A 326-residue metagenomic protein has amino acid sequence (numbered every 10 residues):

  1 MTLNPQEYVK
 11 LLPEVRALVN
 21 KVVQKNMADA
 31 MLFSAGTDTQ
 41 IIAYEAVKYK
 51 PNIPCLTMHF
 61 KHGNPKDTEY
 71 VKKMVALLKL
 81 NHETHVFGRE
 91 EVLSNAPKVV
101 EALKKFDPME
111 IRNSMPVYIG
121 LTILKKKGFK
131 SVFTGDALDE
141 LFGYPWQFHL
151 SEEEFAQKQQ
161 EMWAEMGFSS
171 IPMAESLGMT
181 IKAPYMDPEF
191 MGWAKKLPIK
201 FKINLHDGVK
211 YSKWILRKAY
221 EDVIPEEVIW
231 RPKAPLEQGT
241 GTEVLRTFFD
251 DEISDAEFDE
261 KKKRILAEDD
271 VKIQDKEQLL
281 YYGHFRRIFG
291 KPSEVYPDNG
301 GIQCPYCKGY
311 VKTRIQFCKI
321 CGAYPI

Functional and structural regions predicted by a protein language model:
M1-D29, K48, T122, S176 (+1 more regions): RNA-binding accessory domains that recognize and position tRNA/RNA substrates
N4, Y8, F60-L121, G143-E153 (+3 more regions): ATP-dependent adenylate-handling ligase core
E14, L18, K25-A30, E91-W146 (+5 more regions): Conserved adenosine/adenylate-binding substructure
E14, T37, I41, K66 (+10 more regions): Generic recognition of stable, solvent-exposed alpha-helical segments in well-folded globular domains
V22, A28-L78: ATP-dependent adenylation/pyrophosphate-handling site
P54-L56, E83-H85, F133, P184: Hydrophobic/aromatic beta-strand patches that form the interior of the parallel beta-sheet core in alpha/beta enzyme
V132, D139-E153, E161-D269, E294-G300 (+2 more regions): Mid-to-C-terminal catalytic subdomains of enzymes that bind/position adenosyl phosphate moieties or nucleic-acid
